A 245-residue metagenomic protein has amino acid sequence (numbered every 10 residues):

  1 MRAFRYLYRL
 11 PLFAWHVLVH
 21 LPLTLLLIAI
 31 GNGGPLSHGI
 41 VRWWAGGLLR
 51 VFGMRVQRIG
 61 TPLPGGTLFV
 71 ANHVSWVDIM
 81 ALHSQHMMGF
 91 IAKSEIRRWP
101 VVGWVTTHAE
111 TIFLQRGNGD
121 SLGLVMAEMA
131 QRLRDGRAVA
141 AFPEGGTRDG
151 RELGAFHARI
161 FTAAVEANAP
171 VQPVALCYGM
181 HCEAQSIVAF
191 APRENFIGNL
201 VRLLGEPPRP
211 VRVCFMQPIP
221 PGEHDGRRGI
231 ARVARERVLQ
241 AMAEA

Functional and structural regions predicted by a protein language model:
M1, L48-V51, R55-I59, I79 (+3 more regions): Soluble, non-transmembrane catalytic domains of enzymes that act on hydrophobic metabolites at membranes
M1-Q57, W104-H108: A transmembrane-helix-recognition feature enriched in membrane-embedded lipid enzymes and envelope glyco-/phospholipid
L7-R9, V41-S94, T106: Conserved H-X4-D acyltransferase segment
G66-A71, T111, R137-A141: Generic beta-sheet signal
W76-E128, L133, R137: Membrane-embedded segments
K93, L114, F142, V174-L176: Generic beta-sheet signal
V101-G103, R151-D225, R232-V233: A cross-family acyltransferase "interaction/gating" segment
R132-F161: Catalytic-site beta-strand/loop segments enriched in glycine and acidic/polar residues
